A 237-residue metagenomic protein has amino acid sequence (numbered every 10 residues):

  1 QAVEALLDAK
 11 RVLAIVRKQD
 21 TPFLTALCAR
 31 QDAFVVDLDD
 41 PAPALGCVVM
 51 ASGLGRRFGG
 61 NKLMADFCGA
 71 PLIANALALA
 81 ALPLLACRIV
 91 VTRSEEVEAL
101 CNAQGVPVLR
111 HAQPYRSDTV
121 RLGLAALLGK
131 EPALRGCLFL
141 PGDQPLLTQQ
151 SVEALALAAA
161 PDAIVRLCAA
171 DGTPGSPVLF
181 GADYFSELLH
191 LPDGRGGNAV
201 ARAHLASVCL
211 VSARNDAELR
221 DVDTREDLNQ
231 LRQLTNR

Functional and structural regions predicted by a protein language model:
Q1-L7, A42-E95: N-terminal glycine-rich phosphate-binding loop and ensuing alpha1 helix
R11, A86-R88, S207: Residues at the starts of beta-strands that form the adenosine-phosphate
A14, C47-V49, I89-V90, L138-F139 (+1 more regions): Structural beta-sheet core signal
I15-A44, P192-R237: Conserved alpha/beta core of the MobA/IspD/sugar-nucleotide pyrophosphorylase nucleotidyltransferase superfamily
R17-T21, T92-V97: Short, polar loop motifs at secondary-structure junctions
R30-Q31, L84, N102-G105, F180 (+1 more regions): Short, structured coil segments at secondary-structure junctions
P107-P114, V211-S212: Short beta->alpha connector loops at strand-helix junctions that form conserved, small/polar/Pro-enriched
Q113-L189: Conserved beta-loop-beta/alpha segment of the NTase-like Rossmann-fold superfamily that binds/positions NTPs
